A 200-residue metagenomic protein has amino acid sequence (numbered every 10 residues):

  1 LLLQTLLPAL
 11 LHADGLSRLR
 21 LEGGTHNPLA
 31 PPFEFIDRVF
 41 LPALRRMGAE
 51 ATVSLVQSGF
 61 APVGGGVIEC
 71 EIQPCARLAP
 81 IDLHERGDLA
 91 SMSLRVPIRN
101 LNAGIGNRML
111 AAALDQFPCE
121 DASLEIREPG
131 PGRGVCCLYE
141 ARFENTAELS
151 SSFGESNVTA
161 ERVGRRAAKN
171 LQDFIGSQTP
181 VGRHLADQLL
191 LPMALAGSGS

Functional and structural regions predicted by a protein language model:
L1, H12, P32, V39 (+2 more regions): Phosphate/diphosphate-binding glycine-rich loops and adjacent basic-rich segments that engage nucleotide
L1-L21, V39-G48, R86-S93, V163-A167 (+1 more regions): Proline/glycine-anchored alpha-helix kink/cap motifs
L16, E50, G65-E69, G134-L138 (+1 more regions): Broad gene-expression machinery/nucleic-acid interaction feature
L19-L21, A51-L55, L124: General beta-strand structural signal in soluble alpha/beta enzymes
G23-N27, Q57-G59: Acidic, glycine-rich active-site loops and adjacent beta-strand->loop/helix elements that engage anionic groups
L29, R46, E85-R183: Conserved mixed alpha/beta catalytic, RNA-binding, or beta-rich assembly cores of soluble enzyme, regulatory
P74-A76, A141-T146, L195-S198: Short acidic-glycine loop/turn motifs at beta-strand connectors
A113, G199-S200: Short, intrinsically disordered, charge-balanced linker/junction segments flanking boundaries in proteins
